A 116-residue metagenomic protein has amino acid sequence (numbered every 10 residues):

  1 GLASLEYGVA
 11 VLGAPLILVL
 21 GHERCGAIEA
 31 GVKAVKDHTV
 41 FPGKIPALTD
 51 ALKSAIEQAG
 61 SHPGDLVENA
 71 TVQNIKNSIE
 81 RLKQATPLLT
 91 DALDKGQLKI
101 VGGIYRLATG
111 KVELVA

Functional and structural regions predicted by a protein language model:
G1-P15, G26-A116: Divalent-metal-activated hydrolytic enzyme cores
V19: Conserved functional hotspot residues or short segments at active or partner-binding sites across diverse domains
